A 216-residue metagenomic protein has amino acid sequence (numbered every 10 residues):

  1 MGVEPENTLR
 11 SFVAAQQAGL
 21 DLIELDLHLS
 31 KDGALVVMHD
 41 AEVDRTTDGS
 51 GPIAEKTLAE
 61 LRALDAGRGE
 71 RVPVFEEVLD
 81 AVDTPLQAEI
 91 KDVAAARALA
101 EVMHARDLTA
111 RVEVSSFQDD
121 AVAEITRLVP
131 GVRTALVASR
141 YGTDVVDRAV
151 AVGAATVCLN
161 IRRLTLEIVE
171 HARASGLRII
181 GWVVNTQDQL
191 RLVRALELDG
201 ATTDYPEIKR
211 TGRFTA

Functional and structural regions predicted by a protein language model:
M1-A216: Phosphate-group recognition and catalysis centered on beta-loop-alpha active-site segments
